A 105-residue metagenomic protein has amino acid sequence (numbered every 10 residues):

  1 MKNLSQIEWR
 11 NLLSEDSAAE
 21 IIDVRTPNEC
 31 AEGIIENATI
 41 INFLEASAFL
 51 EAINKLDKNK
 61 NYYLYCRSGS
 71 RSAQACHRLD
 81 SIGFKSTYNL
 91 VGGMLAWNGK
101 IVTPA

Functional and structural regions predicted by a protein language model:
M1-E20, T26-N61, S70-A105: Rhodanese-like catalytic fold shared by cysteine-dependent sulfurtransferases and DSP/PTP-type phosphatases
L64-Y65: Short, surface-exposed ligand- or partner-binding patches at beta-edge/loop junctions that are enriched in aromatics
